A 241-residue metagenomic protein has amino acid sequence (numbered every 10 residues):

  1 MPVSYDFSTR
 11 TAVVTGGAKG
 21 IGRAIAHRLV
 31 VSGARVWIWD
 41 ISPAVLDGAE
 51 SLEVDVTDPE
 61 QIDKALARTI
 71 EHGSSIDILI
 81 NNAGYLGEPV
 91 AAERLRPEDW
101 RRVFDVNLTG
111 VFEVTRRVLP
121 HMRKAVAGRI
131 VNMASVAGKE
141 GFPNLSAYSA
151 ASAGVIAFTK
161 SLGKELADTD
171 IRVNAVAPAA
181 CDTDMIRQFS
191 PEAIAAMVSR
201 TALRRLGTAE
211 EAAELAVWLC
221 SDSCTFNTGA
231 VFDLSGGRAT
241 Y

Functional and structural regions predicted by a protein language model:
M1-S4, L86-P89, E140, R200 (+2 more regions): Short C-terminal tail/terminal secondary-structure segment of NAD(P)H-dependent dehydrogenase/reductase domains
V90-A92, R96-R101, I186, M197: Substrate-binding pocket helix/loop in short-chain dehydrogenase/reductase
L95, G141-S149, S161, F189: Active-site loop-to-helix junction immediately N-terminal to the catalytic Tyr of the SDR YXXXK motif in Rossmann-fold
T115, A151, T159: Active-site helix of classical SDR
P120, K164-D168: Alpha-helical segment proximal to the catalytic Tyr-Lys
S135: Residue(s) in the substrate-gating loop at a strand-loop-helix junction that position the organic substrate next
I171, R205-L234, A239: C-terminal substrate-recognition "lid" of short-chain dehydrogenase/reductases
